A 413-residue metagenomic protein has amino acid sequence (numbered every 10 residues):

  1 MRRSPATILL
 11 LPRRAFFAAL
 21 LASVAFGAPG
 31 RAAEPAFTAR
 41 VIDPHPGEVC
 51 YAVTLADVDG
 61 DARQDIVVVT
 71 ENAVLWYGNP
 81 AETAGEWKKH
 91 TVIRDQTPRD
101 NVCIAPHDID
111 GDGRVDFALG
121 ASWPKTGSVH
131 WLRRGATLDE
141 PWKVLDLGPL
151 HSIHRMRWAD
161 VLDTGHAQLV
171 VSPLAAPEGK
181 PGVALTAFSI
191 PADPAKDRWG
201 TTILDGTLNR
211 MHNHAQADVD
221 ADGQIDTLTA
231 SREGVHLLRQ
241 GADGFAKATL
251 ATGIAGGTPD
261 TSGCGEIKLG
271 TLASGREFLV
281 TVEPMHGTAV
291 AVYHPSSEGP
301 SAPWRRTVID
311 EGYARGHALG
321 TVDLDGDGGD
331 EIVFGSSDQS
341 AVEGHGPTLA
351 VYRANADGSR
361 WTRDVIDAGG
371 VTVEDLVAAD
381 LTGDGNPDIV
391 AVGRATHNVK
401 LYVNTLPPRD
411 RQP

Functional and structural regions predicted by a protein language model:
M1-L11: N-terminal secretory signal peptides that target proteins for export/translocation
R3-S4, A19, T362: Compositionally biased, low-complexity segments enriched in small residues
R14-G27: Bacterial N-terminal signal peptides
G27-P413: Beta-propeller-forming repeat regions
